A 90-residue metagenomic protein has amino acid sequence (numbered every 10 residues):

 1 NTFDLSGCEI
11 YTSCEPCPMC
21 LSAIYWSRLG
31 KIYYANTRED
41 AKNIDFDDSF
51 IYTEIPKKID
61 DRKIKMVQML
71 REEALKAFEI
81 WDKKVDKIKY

Functional and structural regions predicted by a protein language model:
F3-S6, P16, S22-Y90: Zinc-dependent deaminase
I10-T12: Short active-site neighborhood of thiol/selenol oxidoreductases, capturing the structured segment around
